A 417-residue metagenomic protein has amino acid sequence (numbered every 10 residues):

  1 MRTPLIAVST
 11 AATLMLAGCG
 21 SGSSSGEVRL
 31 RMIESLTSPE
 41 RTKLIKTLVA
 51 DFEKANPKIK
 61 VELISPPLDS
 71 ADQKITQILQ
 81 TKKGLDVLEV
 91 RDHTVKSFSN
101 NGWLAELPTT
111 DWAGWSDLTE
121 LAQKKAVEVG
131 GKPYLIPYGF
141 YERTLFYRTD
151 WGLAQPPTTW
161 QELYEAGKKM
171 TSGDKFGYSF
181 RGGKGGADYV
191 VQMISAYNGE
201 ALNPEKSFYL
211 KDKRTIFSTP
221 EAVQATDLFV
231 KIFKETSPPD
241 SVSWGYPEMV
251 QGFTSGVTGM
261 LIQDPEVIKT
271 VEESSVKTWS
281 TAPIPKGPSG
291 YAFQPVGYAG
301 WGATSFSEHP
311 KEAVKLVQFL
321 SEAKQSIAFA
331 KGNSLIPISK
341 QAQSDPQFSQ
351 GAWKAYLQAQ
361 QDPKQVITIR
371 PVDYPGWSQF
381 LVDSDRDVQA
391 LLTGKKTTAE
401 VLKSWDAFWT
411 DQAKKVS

Functional and structural regions predicted by a protein language model:
R2-S97, W112, V242, P288 (+5 more regions): Conserved N-terminal structural module of periplasmic/extracytoplasmic solute-binding proteins
S35, D227-E312: Extracytoplasmic/periplasmic substrate-binding proteins
L44, T171-G173, V317-K340: Periplasmic-binding protein-like
D92-T144, Q155-T158, E162-Y164, Y189 (+3 more regions): Hinge/lid segment of periplasmic solute-binding proteins
T109-T119, G199-Q224, E272-S274, K286-Q294 (+2 more regions): Short, solvent-exposed loop/beta-turn-alpha elements that line the ligand-binding surface or hinge of extracytoplasmic
L121-V127, A282, K331-D383, A390 (+1 more regions): Long, aromatic- and glycine/proline-rich binding clefts that accommodate carbohydrate-like moieties
G130-Y138, R143, E162-T215, T258: Extracytoplasmic/periplasmic solute-binding protein
G167, K211-V242: Glycine-centered hinge/linker elements that transmit conformational signals in sensory and ligand-binding systems
